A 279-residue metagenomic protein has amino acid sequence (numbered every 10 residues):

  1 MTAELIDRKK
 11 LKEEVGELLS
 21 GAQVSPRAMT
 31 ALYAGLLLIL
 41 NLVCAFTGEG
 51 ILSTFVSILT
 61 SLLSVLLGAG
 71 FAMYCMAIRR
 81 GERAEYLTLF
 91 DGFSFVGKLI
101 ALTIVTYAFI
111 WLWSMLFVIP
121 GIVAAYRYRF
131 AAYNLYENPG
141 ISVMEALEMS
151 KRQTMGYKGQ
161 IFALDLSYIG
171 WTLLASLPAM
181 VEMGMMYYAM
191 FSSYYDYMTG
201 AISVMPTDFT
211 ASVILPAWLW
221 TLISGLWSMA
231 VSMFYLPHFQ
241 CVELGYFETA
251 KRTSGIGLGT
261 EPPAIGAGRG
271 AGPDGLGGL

Functional and structural regions predicted by a protein language model:
T2-E14, L18, L63, L67 (+4 more regions): Juxtamembrane transition segments at transmembrane-helix termini in multipass membrane proteins
L19-L32, G97, A101, M155-L166: Membrane-interface helix starts
S25-A45, L59-S64, A163-P178: Hydrophobic alpha-helical transmembrane segments of multi-pass membrane transport/permease proteins
S25-T30, S53-S57, S61, K98-L99 (+4 more regions): Residue-level signature of transmembrane alpha-helical entry/exit and packing/kink sites in multi-pass membrane
V43-T60, W111-I122, S176, M180: Short hydrophobic membrane-inserting alpha-helices and related fusion/pore-forming segments
I58-V65, G92, Y107-F130, M233-L236: Hydrophobic, aromatic-rich membrane-embedded alpha-helical segments
A77-I100: Alpha-helical transmembrane segments with an aromatic anchor "belt"
L99-L112, I169, L173: Selective transmembrane-helix segments that form parts of the transport pathway or gating/packing helices in multipass
